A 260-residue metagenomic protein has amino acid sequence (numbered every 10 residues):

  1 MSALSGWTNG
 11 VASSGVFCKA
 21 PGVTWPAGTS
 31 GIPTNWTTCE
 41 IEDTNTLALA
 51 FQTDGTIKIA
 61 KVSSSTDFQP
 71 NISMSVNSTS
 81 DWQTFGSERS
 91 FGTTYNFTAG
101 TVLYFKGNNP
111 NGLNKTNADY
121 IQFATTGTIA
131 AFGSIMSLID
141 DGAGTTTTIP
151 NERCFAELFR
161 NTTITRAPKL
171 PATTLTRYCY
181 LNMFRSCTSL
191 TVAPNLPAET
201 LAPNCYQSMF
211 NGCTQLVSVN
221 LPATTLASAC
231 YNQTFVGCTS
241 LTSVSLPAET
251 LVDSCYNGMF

Functional and structural regions predicted by a protein language model:
M1-D43, S254-F260: Leucine-rich solenoid repeat scaffolds
M1-S2, G15-V23, L49, S90-T94 (+6 more regions): Structural signature of tandem-repeat unit edges
C18-V23, A60-S64, F68, G107-N109: Structural motif
K19-A20, P26-G31, Q69-T84, Y104: Short beta-strand segments and strand-loop junctions that repeat across beta-rich extracellular domains
D43-V62, F97: Boundary/junction segments of secreted and surface-exposed precursor proteins
T56-I57, T94-N111: Noncatalytic modules at the cell exterior or secretory-pathway interfaces, chiefly beta-strand-rich lectin/adhesion
S80-N96: Short, solvent-exposed S/T- and G/P-enriched segments that are highly enriched in secreted/extracellular and lumenal
